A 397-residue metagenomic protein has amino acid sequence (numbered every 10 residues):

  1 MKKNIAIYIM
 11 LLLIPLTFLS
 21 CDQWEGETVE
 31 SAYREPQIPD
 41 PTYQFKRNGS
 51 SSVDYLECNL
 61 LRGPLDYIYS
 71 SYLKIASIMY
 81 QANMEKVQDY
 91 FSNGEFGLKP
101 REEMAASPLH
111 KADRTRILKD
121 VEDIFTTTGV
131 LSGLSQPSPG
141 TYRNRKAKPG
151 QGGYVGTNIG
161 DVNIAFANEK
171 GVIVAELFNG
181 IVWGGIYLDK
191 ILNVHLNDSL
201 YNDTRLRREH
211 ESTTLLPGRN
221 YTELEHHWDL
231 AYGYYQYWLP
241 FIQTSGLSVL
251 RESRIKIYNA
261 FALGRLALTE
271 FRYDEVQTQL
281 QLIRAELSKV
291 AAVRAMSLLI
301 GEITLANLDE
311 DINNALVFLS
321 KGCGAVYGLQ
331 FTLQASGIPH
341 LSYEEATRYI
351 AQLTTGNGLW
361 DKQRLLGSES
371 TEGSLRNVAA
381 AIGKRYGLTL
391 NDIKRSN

Functional and structural regions predicted by a protein language model:
M1-I9: Bacterial N-terminal signal peptides that target proteins for export
I9-P15, E169: Residue-level signal for the start and early helices of compact helical domains
L16-S20: C-terminal motif of bacterial Sec signal peptides marking the signal peptidase cleavage site
G26-N397: Mature extracytoplasmic or organellar-lumen-exposed domains after removal of signal/transit peptides
